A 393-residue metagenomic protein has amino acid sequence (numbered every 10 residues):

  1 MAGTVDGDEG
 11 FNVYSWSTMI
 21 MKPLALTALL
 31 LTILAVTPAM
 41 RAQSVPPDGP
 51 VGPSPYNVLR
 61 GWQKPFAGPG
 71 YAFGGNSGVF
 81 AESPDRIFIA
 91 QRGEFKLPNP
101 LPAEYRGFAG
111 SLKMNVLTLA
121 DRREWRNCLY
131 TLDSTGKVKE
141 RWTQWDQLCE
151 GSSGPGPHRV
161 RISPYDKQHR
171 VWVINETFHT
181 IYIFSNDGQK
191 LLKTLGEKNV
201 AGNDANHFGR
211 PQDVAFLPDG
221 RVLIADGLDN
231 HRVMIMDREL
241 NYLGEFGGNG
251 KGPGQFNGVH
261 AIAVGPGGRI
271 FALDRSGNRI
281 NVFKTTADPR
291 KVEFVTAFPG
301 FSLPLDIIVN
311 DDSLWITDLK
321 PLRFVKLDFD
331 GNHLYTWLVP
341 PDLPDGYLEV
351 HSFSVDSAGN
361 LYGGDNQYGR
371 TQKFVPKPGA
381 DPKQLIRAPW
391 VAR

Functional and structural regions predicted by a protein language model:
M1-G3, M19: Accessible peptide chain termini
G3, G7-G10: Residue-identity detector for glycine
F11-A28: Bacterial N-terminal signal peptides that target proteins for export
T27-A35: Bacterial N-terminal signal peptides
P38-R41: Sec/Tat signal peptide C-region and signal peptidase I cleavage site
Q43-R393: Eukaryotic scaffold repeat domains enriched in small/polar residues
